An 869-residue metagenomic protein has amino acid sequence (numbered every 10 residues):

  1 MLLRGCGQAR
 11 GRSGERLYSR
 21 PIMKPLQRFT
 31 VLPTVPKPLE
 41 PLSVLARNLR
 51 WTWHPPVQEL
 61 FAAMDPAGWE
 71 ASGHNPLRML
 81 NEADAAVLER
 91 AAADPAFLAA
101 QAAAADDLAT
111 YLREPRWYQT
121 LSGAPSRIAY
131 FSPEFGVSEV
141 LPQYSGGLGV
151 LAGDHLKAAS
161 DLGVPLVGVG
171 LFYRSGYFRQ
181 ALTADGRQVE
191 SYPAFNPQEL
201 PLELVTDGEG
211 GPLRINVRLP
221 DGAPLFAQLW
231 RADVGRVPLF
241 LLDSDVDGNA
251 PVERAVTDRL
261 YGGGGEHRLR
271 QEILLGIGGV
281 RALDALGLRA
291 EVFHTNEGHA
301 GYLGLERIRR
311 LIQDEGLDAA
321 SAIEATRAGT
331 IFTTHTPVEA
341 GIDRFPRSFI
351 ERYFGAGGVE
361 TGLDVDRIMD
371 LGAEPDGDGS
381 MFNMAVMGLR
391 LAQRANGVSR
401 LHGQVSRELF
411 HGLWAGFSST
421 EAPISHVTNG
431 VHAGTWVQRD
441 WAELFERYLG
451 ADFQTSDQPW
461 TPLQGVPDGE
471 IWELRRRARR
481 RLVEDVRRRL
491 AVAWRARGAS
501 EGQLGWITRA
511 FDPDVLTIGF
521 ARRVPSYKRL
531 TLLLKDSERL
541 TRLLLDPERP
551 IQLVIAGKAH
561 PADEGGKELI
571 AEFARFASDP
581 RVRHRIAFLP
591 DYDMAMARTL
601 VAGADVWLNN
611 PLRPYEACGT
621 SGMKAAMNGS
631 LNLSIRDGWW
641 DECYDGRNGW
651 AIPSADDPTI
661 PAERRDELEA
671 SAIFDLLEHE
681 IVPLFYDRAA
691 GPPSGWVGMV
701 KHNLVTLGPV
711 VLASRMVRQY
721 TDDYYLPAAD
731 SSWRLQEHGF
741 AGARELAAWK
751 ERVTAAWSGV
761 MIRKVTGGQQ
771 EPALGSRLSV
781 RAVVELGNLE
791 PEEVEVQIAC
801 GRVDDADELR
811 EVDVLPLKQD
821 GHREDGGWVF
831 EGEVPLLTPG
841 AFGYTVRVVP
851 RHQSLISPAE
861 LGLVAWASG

Functional and structural regions predicted by a protein language model:
M1-L2, R10-R12, R16: Short, low-complexity intrinsically disordered segments enriched in A/P/G/S/L with frequent Arg, especially at protein
R16-G869: Catalytic cores of carbohydrate-active enzymes across secretory and cytosolic contexts
